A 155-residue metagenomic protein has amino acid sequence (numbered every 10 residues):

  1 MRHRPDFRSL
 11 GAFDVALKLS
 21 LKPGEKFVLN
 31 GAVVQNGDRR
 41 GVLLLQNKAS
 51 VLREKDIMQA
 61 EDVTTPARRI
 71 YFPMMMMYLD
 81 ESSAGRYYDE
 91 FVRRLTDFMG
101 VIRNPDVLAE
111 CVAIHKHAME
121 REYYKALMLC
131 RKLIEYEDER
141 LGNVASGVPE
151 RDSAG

Functional and structural regions predicted by a protein language model:
M1-G155: Terminal leader/tail segments of proteins
